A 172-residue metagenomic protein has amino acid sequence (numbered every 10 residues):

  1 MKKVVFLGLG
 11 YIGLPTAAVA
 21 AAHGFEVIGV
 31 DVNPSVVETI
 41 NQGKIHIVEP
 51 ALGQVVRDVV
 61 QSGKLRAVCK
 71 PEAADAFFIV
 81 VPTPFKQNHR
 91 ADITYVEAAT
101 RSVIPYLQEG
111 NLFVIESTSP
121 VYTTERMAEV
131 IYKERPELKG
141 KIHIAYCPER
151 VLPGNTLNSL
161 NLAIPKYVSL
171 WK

Functional and structural regions predicted by a protein language model:
M1-K44: NAD(P)+-binding Rossmann beta1-loop-alpha1 motif at the extreme N-terminus of oxidoreductases
V48-A51: N-terminal FAD cofactor-binding segment of flavoenzymes
Q61-A74: Short acidic low-complexity segments
E72-A73, E109, L162: Alpha-helix C-terminal capping/helix-to-coil transition sites in glycosyltransferase folds
F77-F78: N-terminal Rossmann-like NAD(P) cofactor-binding module of classical short-chain dehydrogenase/reductase
V81-P82: Conserved NAD(P)H cofactor-binding loop of Rossmann-fold oxidoreductase domains
F85-R150: Rossmann-like NAD(P)(H) cofactor-binding subdomain of soluble oxidoreductases
T118-P120, L152-K172: Short beta-strand and adjoining strand-loop segment in the mid-core of the Rossmann-like NAD(P)-dependent dehydrogenase
